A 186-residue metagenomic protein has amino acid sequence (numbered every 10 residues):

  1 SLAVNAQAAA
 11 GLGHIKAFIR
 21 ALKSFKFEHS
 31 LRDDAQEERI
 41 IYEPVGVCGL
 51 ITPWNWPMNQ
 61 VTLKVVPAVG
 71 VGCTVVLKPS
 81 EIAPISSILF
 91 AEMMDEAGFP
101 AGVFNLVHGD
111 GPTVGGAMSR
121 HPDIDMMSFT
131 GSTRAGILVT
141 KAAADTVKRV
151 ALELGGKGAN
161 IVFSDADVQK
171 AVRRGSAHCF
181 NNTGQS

Functional and structural regions predicted by a protein language model:
L2-F25: Long amphipathic alpha-helix in the N-terminal Rossmann-like dinucleotide-binding domain of NAD(P)-dependent
I15, G72, F104, M127 (+1 more regions): Residue-level signal for inorganic ion chemistry
K26-A35, H108-G109, G175: Short gly/ser/thr-rich secondary-structure transition/capping motifs
E28-G102, D125: Conserved small-residue-rich beta-alpha loop and adjacent elements that most often cradle the phosphate/pyrophosphate
E37-E38, N105-S128: A structured beta-alpha segment of the ubiquitous adenosine-cofactor-binding alpha/beta core
V65-V66, G115, G136, V172: Generic hydrophobic/aromatic pocket-lining and core-packing "Φ" positions
C73, K78-S80, H108, T130 (+1 more regions): Short beta->alpha connector loops at strand-helix junctions that form conserved, small/polar/Pro-enriched
R120, M126, R134-S186: ALDH superfamily catalytic-core signature
